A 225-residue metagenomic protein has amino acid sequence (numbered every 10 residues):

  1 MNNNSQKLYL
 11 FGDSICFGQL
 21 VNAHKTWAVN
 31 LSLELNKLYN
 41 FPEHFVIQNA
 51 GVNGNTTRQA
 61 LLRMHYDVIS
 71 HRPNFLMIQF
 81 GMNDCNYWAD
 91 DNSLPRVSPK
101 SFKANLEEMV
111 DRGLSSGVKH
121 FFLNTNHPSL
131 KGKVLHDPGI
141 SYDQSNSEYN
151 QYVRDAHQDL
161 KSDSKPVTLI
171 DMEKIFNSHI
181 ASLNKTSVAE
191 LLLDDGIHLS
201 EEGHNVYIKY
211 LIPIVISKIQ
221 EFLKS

Functional and structural regions predicted by a protein language model:
M1-N53, R58, R63-R72: Serine-esterase "nucleophile elbow" of acetyl-processing enzymes
K37, L61-S225: Alpha-helical cap/lid subdomain in secreted, periplasmic, or secretory-pathway luminal O-acyl-processing enzymes
